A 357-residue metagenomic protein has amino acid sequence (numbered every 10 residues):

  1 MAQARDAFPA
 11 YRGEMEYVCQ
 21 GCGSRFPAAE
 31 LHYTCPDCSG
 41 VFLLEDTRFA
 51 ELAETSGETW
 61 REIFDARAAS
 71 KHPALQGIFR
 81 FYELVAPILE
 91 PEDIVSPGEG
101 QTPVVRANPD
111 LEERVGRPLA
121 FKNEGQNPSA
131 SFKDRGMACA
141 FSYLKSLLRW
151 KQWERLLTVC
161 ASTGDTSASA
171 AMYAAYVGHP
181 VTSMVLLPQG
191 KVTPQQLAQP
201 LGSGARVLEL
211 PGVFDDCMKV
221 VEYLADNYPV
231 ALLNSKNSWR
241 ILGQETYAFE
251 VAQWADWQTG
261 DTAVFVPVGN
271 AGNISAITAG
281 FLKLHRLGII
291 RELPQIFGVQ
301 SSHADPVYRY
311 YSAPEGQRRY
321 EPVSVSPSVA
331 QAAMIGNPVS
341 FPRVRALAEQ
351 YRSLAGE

Functional and structural regions predicted by a protein language model:
M1-E357: PLP-dependent amino-acid enzyme catalytic core
